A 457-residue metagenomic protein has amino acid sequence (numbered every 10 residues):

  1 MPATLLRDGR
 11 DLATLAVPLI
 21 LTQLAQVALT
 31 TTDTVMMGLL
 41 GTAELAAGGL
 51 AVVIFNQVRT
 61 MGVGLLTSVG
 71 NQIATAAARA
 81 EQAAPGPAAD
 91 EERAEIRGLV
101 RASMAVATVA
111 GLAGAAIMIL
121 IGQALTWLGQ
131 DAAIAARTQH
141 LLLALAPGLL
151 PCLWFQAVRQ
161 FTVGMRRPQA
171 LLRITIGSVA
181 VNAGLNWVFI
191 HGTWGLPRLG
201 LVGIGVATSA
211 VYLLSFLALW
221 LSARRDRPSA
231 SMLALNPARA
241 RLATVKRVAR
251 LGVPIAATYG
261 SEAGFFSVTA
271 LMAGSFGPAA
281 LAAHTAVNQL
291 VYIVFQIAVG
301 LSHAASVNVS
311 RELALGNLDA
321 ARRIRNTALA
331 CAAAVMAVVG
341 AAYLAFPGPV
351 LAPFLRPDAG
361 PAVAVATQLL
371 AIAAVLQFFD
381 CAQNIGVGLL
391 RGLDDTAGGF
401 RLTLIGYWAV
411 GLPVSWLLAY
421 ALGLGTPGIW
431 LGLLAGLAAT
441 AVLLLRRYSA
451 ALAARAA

Functional and structural regions predicted by a protein language model:
M1-L19, I73-L150, V181, L196-V253 (+2 more regions): Short alpha-helical transmembrane segments in multi-pass integral membrane proteins
T14, M37-N56, A133-R137, L201-V202 (+5 more regions): Interfacial/gating helices of multi-pass transporter permease domains
T14-D33, A144, G148, F155 (+6 more regions): Transmembrane helical elements of multi-pass membrane transporters/channels
L19, Q23, T34-V35, V52 (+17 more regions): Transmembrane alpha-helix boundary and packing residues in multipass membrane permease domains and related
L24-A46, L125-A132, V188-L199, G260-I293 (+3 more regions): Helix-terminus/linker motif at the lipid-water interface of multi-pass membrane proteins
L45-G111, A115, C152-R166, L171 (+2 more regions): Small-residue-rich hydrophobic transmembrane alpha-helices
A373-S415: A late C-terminal transmembrane helix in Major Facilitator Superfamily
